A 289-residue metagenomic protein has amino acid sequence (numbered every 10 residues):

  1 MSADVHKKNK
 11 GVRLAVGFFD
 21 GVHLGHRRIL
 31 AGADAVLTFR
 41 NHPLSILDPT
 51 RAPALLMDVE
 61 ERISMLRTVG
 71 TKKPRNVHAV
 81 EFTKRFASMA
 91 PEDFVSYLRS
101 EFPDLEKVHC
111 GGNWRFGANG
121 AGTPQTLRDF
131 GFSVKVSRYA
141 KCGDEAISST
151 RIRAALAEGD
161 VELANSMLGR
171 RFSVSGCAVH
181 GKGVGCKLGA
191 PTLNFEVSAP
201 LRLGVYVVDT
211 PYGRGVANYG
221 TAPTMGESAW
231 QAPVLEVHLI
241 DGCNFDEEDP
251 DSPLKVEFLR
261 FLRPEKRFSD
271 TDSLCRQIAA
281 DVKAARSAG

Functional and structural regions predicted by a protein language model:
M1-A3, F39, A79-F82, S137-Y139 (+1 more regions): Conserved beta-strand termini and adjacent loop/short-helix elements that scaffold enzyme active sites in alpha/beta
A3-E60, S64: N-terminal catalytic cores of NTP/NDP-binding nucleotidyl/phosphoryl-transfer enzymes
K10, A33, P74, D104-L105 (+1 more regions): A general structural motif
H23, L66, V108, A164 (+2 more regions): Residue-level signal for inorganic ion chemistry
R28, E61, L163-R170, S273-A284: A non-catalytic, amphipathic alpha-helix used as a structural packing/dimerization or gating element in enzyme scaffolds
L44-F132: N-terminal Rossmann-like or analogous alpha/beta NTP/dinucleotide-binding catalytic cores that position adenine
T123, F130-T224: Glycine-rich, Lys/Arg-enriched anion-binding loops that position phosphate/diphosphate groups for phosphoryl
K182-G289: Phosphate/ribose-recognition catalytic cores of enzymes acting on nucleotide-derived substrates
